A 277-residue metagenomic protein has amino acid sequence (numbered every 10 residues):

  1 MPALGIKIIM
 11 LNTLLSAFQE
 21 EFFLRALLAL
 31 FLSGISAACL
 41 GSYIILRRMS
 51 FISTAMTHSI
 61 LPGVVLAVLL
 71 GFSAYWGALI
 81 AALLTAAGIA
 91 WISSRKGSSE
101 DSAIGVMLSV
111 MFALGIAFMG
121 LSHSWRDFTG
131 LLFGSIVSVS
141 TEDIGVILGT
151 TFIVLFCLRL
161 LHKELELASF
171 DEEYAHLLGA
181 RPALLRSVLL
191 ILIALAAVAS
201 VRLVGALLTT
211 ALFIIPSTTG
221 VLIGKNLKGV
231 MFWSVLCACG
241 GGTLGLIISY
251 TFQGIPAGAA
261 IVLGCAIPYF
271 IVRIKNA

Functional and structural regions predicted by a protein language model:
L11-R25, A103-K163: Transmembrane helix-bundle core of multi-pass membrane transporters and related energy-transducing complexes
T13, F133-V137, G242-I271: C-terminal binding/interaction regions
E21-G34, L70-L84, L148-G149, V198-L212 (+1 more regions): Structural signature of hydrophobic alpha-helical transmembrane segments
L27-L32, Y75-I80, A103-V106, I144-G149 (+3 more regions): Hydrophobic alpha-helical transmembrane segments
S42-S124, G220-W233, I248-G254: Short loop segments and helix-boundary regions at transmembrane helix junctions of multi-pass inner-membrane proteins
F156-L189: Membrane-helix/interface signature in polytopic inner-membrane proteins
K163-E164, R273-A277: Membrane-interface capping segments at transmembrane-helix boundaries
L203, L207-A257: Transmembrane alpha-helical segments in multi-pass inner-membrane proteins
